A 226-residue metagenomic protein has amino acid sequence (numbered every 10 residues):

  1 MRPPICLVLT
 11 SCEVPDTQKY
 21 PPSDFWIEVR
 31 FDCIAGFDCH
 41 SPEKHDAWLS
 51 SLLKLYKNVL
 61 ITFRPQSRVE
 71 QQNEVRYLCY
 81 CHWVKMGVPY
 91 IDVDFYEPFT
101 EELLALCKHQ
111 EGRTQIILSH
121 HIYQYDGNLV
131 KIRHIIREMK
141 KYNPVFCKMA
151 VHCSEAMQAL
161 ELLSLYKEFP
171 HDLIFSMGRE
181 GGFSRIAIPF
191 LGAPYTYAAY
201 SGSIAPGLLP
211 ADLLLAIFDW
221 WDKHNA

Functional and structural regions predicted by a protein language model:
M1-R64, R68: Conserved N-terminal beta1-alpha1 strand-loop-helix module at the mouth
V8-T10, W26-F37, T62-R64, M86-T100 (+3 more regions): Catalytic beta/alpha-barrel core
L9-P22, Q72-H82, N128-E138: Short, acidic/polar
T17-D24, H40-Y56, C81-M86, E102-R113 (+2 more regions): Acidic (Asp/Glu)-rich catalytic clusters
S23-F25, W83-Y90, K108-L118, K140-F146 (+2 more regions): Glycine-enriched alpha-helix->loop->beta-strand junction motifs that scaffold or abut catalytic
I34-L52, Q71-Q72, F95-E111, G127-V130 (+2 more regions): Active-site-adjacent beta->alpha loops and helix N-cap segments on the catalytic face of soluble alpha/beta enzymes
I117-N128, H134-P170, F175-S184, T196 (+1 more regions): Positively charged, amphipathic and often flexible ligand-engagement surfaces
Y166-A226: C-terminal alpha-helical cap/extension of soluble enzyme domains
